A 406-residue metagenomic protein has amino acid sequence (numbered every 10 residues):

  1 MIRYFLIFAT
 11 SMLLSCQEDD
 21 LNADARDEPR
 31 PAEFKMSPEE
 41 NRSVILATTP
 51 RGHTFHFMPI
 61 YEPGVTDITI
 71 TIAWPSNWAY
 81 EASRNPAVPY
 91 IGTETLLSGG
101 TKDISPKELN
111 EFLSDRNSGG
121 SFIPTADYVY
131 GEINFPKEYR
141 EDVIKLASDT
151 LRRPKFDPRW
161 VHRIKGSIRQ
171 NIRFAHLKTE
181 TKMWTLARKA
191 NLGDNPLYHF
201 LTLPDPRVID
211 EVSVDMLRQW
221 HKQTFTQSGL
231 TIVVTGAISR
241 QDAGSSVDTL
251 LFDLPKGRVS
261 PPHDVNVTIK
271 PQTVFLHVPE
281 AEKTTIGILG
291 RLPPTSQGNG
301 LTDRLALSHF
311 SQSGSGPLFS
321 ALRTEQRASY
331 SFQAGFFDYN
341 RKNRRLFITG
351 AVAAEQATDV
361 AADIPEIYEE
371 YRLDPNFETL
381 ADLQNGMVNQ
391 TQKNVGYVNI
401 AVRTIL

Functional and structural regions predicted by a protein language model:
M1-I7: Sec-dependent signal peptide recognition, specifically the positively charged N-region followed immediately by
M12-S15: C-terminal motif of bacterial Sec signal peptides marking the signal peptidase cleavage site
D19-K35, D194-Y198, Q227, T231-P294: An aromatic/glycine/proline-enriched structural segment found at the starts of mature extracellular/organellar domains
D20-R26, G100, A175-Q227, V247 (+2 more regions): Scaffold signal of the M16-like zinc-metallopeptidase fold and its non-catalytic homologs
I60-S76, V88, G229, V259-P317 (+1 more regions): His/Glu-based metal-binding/catalytic segments typifying zinc-dependent metallopeptidases
T69-N134, H199-D205, Q312-A328, N340: M16/MPP (pitrilysin/insulinase) zinc-metallopeptidase core fold and M16-derived inactive scaffolds
S98-I104, I133-S167, S313-G314, F337-N394: M16/insulysin-pitrilysin zinc metalloprotease superfamily fold
S167-L186, K270-T284, T324-S329, L373-L406: Short acidic/His-enriched helical or mixed secondary-structure segments at domain edges of catalytic enzymes and some
